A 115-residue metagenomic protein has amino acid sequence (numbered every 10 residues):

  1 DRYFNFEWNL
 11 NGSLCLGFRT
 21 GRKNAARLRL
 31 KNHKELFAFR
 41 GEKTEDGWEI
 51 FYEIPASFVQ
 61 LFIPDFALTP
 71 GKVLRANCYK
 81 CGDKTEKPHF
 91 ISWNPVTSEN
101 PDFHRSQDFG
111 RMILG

Functional and structural regions predicted by a protein language model:
D1-G115: Structural preference for beta-rich elements and adjacent junctions enriched in aromatics
